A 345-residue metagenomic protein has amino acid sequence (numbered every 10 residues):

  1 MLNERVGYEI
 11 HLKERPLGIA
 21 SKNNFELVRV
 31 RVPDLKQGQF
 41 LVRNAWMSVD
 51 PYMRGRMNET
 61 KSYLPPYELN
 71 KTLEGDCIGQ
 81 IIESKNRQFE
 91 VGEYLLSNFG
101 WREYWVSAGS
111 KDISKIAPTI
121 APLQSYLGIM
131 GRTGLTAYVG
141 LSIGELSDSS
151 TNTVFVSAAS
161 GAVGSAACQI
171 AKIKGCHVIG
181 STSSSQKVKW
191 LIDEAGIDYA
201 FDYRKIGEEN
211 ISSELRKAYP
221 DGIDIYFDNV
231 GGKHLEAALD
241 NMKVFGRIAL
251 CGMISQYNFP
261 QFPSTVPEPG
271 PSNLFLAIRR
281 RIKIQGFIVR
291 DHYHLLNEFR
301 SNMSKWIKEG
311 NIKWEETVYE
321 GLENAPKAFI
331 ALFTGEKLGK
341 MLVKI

Functional and structural regions predicted by a protein language model:
L2-R5, R290-I345: C-terminal hydrophobic helical "lid"/dimerization subdomain of Rossmann-like NAD(P)H-dependent oxidoreductases
R31-V49, M57-W101: Glycine-rich beta-strand-centered segment in the early N-terminal region that forms part of a ligand/cofactor-binding
L73-Q80, Q88-A158: NAD(P)H dinucleotide-binding glycine-rich loop of Rossmann-like/cofactor-binding domains, especially the beta1-alpha1
Y94, T153, H177, G246-R247 (+1 more regions): Short glycine-centered segments of the SAM/dcSAM-binding site in methyltransferase folds
G134-L135, A158-S165, G231: Glycine-rich NAD(P) Rossmann-fold beta1-alpha1 loop
S147-D148, Y219, M242-K243: A generic alpha-to-beta junction signature in SAM-dependent methyltransferases
K172-A237, R290: Adenosine-nucleotide cofactor-binding segment
I192, K233-I312: Glycine-rich phosphate-binding loop and adjacent beta-alpha segment of Rossmann(oid) nucleotide-cofactor-binding
